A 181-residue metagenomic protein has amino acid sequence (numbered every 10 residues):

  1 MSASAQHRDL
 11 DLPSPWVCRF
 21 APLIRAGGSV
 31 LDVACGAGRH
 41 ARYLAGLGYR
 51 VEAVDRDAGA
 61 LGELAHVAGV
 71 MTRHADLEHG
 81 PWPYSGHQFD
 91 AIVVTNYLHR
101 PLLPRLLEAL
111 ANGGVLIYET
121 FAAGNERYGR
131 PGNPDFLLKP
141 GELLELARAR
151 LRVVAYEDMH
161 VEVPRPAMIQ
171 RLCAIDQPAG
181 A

Functional and structural regions predicted by a protein language model:
M1-R25: S-adenosyl-L-methionine
G27-G36: Conserved class I S-adenosyl-L-methionine
R42-H79: Class I SAM-dependent methyltransferase SAM/SAH-binding core
W82-A91: A short acidic, Gly/Pro-enriched loop at the edge of an enzyme's catalytic core that lines a small-molecule cofactor
L98-L110: A short, conserved alpha-helix within the catalytic core of class I
G114-A122: Conserved beta-strand signature within the Rossmann-like core of class I S-adenosyl-L-methionine
D135-R150: Short alpha-helix
V161-A181: Core SAM-dependent methyltransferase catalytic element
